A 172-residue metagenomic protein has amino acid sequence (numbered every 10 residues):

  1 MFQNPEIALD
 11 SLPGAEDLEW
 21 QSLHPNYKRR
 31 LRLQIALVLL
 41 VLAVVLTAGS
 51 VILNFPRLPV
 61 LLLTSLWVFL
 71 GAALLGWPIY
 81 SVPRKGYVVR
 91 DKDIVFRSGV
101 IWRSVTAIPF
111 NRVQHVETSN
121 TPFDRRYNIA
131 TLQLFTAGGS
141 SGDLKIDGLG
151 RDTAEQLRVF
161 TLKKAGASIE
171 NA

Functional and structural regions predicted by a protein language model:
M1-N111, H115-A172: N-terminal basic, Ser/Thr-rich segments that initiate or prime the first beta/alpha elements at protein or domain
